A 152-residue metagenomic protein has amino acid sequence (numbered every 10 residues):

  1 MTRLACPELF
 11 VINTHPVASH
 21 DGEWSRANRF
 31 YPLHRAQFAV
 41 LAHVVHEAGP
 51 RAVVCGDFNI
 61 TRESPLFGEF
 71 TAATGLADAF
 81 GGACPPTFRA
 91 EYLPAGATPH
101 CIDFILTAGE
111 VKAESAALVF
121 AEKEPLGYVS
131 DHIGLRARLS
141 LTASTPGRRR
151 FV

Functional and structural regions predicted by a protein language model:
M1-V152: Active-site regions of metal-assisted phosphoester/phosphodiester hydrolases, unifying DNase/endonuclease modules
